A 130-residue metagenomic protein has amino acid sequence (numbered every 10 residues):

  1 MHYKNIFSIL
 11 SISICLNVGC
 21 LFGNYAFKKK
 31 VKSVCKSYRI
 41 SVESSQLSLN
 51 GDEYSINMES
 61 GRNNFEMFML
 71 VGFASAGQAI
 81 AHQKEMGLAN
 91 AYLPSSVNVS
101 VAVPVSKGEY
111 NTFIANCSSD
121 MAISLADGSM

Functional and structural regions predicted by a protein language model:
M1-S8: Bacterial N-terminal signal peptides that target proteins for export
I9-N17: Bacterial N-terminal signal peptides
V18-G23: Boundary at the C-terminal end of the N-terminal hydrophobic targeting segment
N24-N63, G87-M130: Polar/charged, Gly/Pro-rich intrinsically disordered segments
E66-A89: Short, non-transmembrane amphipathic alpha-helical segments
